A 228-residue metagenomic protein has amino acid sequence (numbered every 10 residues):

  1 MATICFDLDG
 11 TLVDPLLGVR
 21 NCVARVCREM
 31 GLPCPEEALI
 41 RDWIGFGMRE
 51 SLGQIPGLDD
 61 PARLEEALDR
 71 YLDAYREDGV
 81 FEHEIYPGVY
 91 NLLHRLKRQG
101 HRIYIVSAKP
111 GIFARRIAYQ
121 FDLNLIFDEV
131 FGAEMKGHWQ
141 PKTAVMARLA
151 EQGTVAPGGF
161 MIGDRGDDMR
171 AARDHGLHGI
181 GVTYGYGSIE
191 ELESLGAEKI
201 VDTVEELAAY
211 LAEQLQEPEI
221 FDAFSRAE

Functional and structural regions predicted by a protein language model:
M1-D42, L58: Active-site neighborhood of HAD-like aspartate-dependent phosphohydrolases
M1-F6, E217-E228: Non-catalytic pre-domain segments flanking phosphatase-related domains
T3, K142-R170: Conserved Lys-Pro-Asp/Glu-containing loop-to-beta segment of HAD-superfamily phosphomonoesterases, centered on
V26-C27, G47-P61, I117-Q120, R148-A150: Helix-loop "lid/cap" segments that line or gate small-molecule binding pockets
L39, W43, N124-W139: A short, structured active-site edge motif that brings together acidic residues
G53-N91: Metal-dependent phosphoesterase signature
E77-I105, G111-R115, Q140-T143: Short, acidic loop-to-helix structural element flanking the phosphoryl-transfer center in phosphate-processing enzymes
S107, M161-V201: Acidic, Mg2+-coordinating phosphoryl-transfer loop and its flanking beta/alpha structural elements, shared across
